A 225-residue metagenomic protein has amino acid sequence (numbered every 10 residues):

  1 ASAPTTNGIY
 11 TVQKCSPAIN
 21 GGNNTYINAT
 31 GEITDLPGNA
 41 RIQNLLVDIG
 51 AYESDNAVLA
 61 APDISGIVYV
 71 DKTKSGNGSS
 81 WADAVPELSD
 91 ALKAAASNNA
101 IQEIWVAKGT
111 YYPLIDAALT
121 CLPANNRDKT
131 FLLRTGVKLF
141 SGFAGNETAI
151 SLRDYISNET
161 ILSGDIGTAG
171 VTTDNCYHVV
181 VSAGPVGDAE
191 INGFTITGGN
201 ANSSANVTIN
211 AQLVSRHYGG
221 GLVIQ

Functional and structural regions predicted by a protein language model:
A1-N7, V12-Q13, I19-N20, K93-A94 (+2 more regions): Short intrinsically disordered, low-complexity coil segments enriched in acidic
S2, P17-N28, S54-L59, T73-G78 (+8 more regions): Acidic glycine-/aspartate-rich tracts in secreted/extracellular proteins
A3-V12, A29-L36, A40, T73-D90 (+2 more regions): Short, polar loop/linker segments at the starts of domains and inter-domain junctions
T6-I49, E53, A57-L59, G193 (+1 more regions): Active-site and glycan-interaction determinants of carbohydrate-active enzymes
Y10-K14, S89, L114-K138, N146-N192 (+1 more regions): Extracellular beta-strand-rich solenoid/capping regions of secreted or surface-exposed proteins that bind or remodel
P17, N24, A51-K74, S89-E103 (+6 more regions): Extracellular "leader-to-stem" segments immediately downstream of a signal peptide or signal-anchor in secreted/lumenal
N28, S65, H217-G219: Short coil/loop residues immediately preceding or within conserved phosphate-binding loops of NTP-utilizing enzyme
P37, K72-A107, Y111-T130, C176-V179: Acidic Gly/Asp/Thr-rich repetitive segments characteristic of extracellular carbohydrate-active and adhesion proteins
